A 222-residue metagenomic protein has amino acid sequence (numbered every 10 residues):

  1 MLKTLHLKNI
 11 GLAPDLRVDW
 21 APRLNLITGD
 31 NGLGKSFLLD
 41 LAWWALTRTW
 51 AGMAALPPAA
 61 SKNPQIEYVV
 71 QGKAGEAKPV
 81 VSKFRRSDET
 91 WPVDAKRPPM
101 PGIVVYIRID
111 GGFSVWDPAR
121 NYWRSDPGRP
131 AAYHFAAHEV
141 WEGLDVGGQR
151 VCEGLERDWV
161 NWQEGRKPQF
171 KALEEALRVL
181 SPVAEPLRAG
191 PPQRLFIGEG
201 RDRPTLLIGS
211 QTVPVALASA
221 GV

Functional and structural regions predicted by a protein language model:
M1-G148, N161-K171, V179-P182: P-loop NTPase switch/coupling surface
A42, G221-V222: Short amphipathic C-terminal alpha-helix that caps PH/PH-like domains
Q71, H134-G221: Extended helical coiled-coil dimerization/tether regions that scaffold and oligomerize large DNA-maintenance assemblies
